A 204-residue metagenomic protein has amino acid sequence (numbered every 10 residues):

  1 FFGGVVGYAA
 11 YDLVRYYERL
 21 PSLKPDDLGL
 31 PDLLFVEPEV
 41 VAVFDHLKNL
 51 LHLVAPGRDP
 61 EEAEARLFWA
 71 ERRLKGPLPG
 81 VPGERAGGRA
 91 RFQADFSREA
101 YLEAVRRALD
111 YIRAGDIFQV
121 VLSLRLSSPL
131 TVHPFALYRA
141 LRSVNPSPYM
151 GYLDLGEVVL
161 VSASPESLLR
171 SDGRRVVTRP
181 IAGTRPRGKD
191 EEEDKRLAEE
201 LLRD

Functional and structural regions predicted by a protein language model:
F1-D204: Extended alpha-helical targeting/anchoring segments, especially N-terminal organellar/secretory targeting helices
